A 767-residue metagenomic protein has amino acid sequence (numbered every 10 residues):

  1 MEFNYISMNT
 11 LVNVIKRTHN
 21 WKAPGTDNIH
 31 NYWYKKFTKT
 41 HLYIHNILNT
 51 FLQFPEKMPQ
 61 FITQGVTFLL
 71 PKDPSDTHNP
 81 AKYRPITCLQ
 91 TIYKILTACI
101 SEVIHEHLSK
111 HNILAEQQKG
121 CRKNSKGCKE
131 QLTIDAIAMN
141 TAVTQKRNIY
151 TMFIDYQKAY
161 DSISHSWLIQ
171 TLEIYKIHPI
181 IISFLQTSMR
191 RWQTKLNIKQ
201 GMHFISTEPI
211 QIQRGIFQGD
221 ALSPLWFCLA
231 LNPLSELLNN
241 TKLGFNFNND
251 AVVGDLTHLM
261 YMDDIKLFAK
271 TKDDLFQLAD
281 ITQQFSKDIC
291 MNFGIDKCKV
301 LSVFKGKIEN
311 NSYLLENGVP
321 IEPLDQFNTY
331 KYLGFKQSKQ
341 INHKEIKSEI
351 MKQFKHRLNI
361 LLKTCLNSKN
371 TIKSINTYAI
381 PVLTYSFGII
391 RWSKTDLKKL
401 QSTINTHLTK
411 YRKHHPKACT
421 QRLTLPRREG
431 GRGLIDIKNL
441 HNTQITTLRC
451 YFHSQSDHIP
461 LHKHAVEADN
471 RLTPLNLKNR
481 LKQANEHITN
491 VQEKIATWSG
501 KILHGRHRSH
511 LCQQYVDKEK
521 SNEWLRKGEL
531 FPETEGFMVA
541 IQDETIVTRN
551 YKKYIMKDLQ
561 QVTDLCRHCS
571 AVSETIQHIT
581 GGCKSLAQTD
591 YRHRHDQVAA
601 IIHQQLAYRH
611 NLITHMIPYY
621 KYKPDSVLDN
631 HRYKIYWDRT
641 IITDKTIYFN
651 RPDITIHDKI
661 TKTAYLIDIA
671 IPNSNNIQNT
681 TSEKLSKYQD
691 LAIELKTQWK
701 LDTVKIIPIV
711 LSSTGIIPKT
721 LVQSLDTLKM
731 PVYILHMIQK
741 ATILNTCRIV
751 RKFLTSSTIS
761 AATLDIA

Functional and structural regions predicted by a protein language model:
E2-P233, E533, Q542, T563 (+4 more regions): Conserved pre-catalytic core of RNA-dependent polymerases
G25, Q64-T67, R84, Q117-R122 (+13 more regions): Catalytic palm active-site di-aspartate
I100-K119, F227-M262, K266, K659: Active-site palm subdomain of RNA-directed nucleic acid polymerases
K199, N292-N328: Short, conserved micro-motifs composed of acidic
G318-K394, Y411-R412, T447-H462: Basic, alpha-helical interaction scaffolds
N376, L400, H415-Q561, L565: Extended C-terminal regions of large enzymes
M556-D558, L612-L666, V710: Active-site metal-binding core of divalent-cation-utilizing nuclease and nuclease-like domains
V704-A767: Domain-level recognition of nuclease-like catalytic cores that cleave nucleotide substrates
